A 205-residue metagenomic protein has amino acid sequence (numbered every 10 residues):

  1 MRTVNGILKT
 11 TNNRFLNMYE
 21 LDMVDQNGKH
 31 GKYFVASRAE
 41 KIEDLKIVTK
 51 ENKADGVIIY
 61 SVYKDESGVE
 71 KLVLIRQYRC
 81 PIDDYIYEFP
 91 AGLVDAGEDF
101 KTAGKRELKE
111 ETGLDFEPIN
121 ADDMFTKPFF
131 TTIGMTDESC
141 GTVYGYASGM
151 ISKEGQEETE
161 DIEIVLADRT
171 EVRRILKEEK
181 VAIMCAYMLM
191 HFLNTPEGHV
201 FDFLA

Functional and structural regions predicted by a protein language model:
M1-T11: Short amphipathic beta-strand and strand-loop transition segments with alternating hydrophobic
K9-R14, D25-Q26, E43-N52, C80 (+1 more regions): Acidic pyrophosphate-coordinating catalytic loop
F15-Y60: Acidic, metal-coordinating catalytic segment for phosphate/diphosphate chemistry, firing primarily on the Nudix
D22-H30, E43-L45, V62, P81 (+3 more regions): Domain-wide signal for the mature, well-folded portions of proteins, strongly enriched in nucleus-encoded organellar
Q26-N27, Y63-S67, Y78, G145-I151 (+1 more regions): Short loop segments at secondary-structure junctions
G31, G56-I58, Y87, G92-M184 (+1 more regions): Unchanged
V48-V62, S67-R106: Conserved Nudix-box catalytic region and its N-terminal flanking loop in Nudix hydrolases and closely related
C185-A205: Short, amphipathic C-terminal "tail helix"
